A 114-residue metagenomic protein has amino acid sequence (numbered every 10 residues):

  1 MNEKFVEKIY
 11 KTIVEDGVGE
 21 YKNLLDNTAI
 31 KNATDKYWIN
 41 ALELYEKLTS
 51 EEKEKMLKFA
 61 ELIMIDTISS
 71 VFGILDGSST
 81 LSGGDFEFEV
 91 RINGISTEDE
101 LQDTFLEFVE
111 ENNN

Functional and structural regions predicted by a protein language model:
M1-K47, L81-F86: N-terminal low-complexity, intrinsically disordered segments
K4, I39, S50-E54, D99 (+1 more regions): Generic alpha-helical secondary structure signal
K11, E43, S50-E51, D103 (+1 more regions): Polar/charged alpha-helical tracts
E43-S69: Mature extracytoplasmic domains of secretory-pathway proteins
M64-T80: Aromatic- and glycine-enriched beta-alpha-beta binding-site module
L75-N114: Amphipathic alpha-helical binding modules
